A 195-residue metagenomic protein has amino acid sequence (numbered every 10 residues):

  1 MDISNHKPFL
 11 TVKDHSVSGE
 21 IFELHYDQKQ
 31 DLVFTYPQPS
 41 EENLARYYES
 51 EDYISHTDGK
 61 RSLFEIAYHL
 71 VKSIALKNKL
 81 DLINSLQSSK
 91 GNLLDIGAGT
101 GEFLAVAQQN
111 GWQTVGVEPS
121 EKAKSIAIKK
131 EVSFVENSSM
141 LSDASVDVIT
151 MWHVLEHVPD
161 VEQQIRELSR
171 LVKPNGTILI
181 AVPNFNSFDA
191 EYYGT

Functional and structural regions predicted by a protein language model:
M1-S62: N-terminal juxtadomain amphipathic helix that follows a signal peptide/anchor or precedes a small N-terminal auxiliary
H6-K7, S55, F64-A67, V106-A107 (+1 more regions): N-terminal start-of-chain detector that recognizes signal peptides and the immediate post-cleavage beginning
I21, I66, L70, L155: Charge-dense, low-complexity intrinsically disordered segments
Q38, H69-S73, G97: Generic detection of long, well-ordered alpha-helical segments
R61-F64, Y192-T195: Short glycine/proline- and charge-enriched loop/turn segments that cap or connect secondary-structure elements
S62-K79: Conserved SAM-binding loop and adjacent beta-strand
A75-G194: Conserved SAM-binding loop
